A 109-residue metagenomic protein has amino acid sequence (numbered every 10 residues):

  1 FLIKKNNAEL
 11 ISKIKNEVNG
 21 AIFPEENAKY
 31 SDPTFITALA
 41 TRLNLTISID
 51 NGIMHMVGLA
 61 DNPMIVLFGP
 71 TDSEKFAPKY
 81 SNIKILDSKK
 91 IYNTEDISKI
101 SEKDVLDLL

Functional and structural regions predicted by a protein language model:
F1-S73: Donor-binding and catalytic core of enzymes assembling or modifying cell-surface/extracellular glycoconjugates
H55-L109: Nucleotide-sugar donor-binding patch of glycosyltransferase catalytic domains
